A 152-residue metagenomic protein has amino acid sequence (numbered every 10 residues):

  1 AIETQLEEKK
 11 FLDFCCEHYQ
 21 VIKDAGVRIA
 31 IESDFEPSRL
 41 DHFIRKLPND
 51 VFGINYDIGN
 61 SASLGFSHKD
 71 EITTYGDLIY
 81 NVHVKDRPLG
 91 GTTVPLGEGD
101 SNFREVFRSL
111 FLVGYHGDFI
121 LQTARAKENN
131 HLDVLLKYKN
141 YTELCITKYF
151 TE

Functional and structural regions predicted by a protein language model:
A1-G53: Active-site acidic/histidine proton-transfer and metal-coordination neighborhood in alpha/beta enzyme cores
P37-Y56, N60-E152: Histidine-acidic metal/acid-base catalytic patches
